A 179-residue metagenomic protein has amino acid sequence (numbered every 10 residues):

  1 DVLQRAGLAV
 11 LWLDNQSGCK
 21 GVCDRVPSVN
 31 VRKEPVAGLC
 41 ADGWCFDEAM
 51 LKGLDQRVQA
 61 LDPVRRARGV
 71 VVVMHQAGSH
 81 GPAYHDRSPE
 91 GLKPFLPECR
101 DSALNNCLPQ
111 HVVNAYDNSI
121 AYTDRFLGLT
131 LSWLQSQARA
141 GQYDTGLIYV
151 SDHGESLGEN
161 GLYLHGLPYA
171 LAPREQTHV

Functional and structural regions predicted by a protein language model:
D1-V179: Catalytic domains that recognize anionic headgroups
